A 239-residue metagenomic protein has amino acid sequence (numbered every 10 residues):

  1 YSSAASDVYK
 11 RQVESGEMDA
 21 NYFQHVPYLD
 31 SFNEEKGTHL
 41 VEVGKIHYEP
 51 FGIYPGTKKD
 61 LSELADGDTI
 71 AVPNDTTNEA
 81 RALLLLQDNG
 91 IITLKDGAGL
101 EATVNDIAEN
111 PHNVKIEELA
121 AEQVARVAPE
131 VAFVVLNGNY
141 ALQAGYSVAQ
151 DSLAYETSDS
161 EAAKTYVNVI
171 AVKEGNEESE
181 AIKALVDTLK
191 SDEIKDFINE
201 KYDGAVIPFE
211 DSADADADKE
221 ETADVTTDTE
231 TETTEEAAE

Functional and structural regions predicted by a protein language model:
Y1-A5, Y9: Single conserved hydrophobic/aromatic residue that forms the stacking wall/gate of nucleotide- or nucleobase-binding
E14-Q24, D68, I91, H112-K115 (+1 more regions): Alpha-to-beta junction loops
S31-V43, G56-K58, E130, V135 (+1 more regions): Ligand-binding "clamshell"
V43-I92, K195: A conserved helix-loop-strand patch within extracytoplasmic ligand-binding domains of the periplasmic binding
P50-L61, Y166-E180: A bilobed periplasmic-binding-protein/Venus flytrap-type ligand-binding module shared by bacterial periplasmic
D66-D68, E177-T188: Short amphipathic alpha-helical coupling segments at ligand-binding clamshell hinges and other catalytic/signaling
A80-Q87, L189-F209: Periplasmic-binding protein-like
A213-E239: Short, low-complexity disordered leader/linker segments with a strong preference for bacterial N-terminal type II
